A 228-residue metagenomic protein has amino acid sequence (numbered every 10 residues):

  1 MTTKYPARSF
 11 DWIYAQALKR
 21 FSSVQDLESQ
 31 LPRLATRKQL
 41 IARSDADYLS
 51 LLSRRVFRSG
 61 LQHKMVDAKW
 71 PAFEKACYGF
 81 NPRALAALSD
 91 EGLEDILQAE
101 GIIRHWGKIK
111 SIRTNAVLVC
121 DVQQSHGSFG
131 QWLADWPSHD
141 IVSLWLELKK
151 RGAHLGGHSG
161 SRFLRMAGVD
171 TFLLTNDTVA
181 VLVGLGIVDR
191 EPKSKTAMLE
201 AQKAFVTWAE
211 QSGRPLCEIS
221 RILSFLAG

Functional and structural regions predicted by a protein language model:
M1-A35, A134-G228: C-terminal accessory module of base-excision DNA glycosylases/AP lyases that mediates lesion recognition and DNA
M1-H105, I109, I222-G228: N-terminal polyanion-binding entry modules of DNA glycosylases/AP lyases and select other DNA-binding proteins
S59-M65, V119-G127, I187, A227-G228: Short helix-capping/linker segments at secondary-structure and domain boundaries
M65-A68, A87-L88, Q124, L173-D177 (+1 more regions): Alpha-helix N-cap and coil->helix boundary residues
Y78-H154: Alpha-helical ds-nucleic-acid-binding substructure associated with the helix-hairpin-helix region of base-excision DNA
